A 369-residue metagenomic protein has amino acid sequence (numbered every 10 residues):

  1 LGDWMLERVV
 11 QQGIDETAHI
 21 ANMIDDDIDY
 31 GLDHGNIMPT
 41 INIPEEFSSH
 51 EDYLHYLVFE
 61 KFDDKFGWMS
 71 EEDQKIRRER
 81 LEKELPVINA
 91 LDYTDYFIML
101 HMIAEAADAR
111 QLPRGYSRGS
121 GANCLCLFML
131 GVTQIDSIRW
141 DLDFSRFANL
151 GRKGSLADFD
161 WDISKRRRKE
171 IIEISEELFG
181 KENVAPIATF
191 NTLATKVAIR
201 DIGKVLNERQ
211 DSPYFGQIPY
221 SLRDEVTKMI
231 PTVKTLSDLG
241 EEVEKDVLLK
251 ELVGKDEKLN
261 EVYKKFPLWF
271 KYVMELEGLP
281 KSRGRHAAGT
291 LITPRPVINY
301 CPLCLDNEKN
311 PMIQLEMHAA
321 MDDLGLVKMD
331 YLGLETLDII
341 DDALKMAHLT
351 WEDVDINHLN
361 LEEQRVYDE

Functional and structural regions predicted by a protein language model:
L1-E369: Alpha-helical scaffold/interaction cores of sigma-54-like transcription cofactors and many family A DNA polymerases
